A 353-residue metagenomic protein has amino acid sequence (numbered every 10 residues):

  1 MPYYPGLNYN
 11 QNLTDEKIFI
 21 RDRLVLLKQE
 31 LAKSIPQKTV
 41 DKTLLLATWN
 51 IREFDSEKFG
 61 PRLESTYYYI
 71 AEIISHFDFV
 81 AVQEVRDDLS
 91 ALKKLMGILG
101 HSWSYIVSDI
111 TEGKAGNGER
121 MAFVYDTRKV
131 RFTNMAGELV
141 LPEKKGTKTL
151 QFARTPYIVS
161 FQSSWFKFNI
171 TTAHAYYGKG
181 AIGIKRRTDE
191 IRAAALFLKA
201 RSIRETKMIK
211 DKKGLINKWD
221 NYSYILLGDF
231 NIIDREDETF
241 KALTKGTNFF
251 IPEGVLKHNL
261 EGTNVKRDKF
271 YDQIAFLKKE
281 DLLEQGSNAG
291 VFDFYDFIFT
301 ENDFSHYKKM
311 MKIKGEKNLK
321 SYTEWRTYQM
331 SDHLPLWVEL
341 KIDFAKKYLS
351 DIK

Functional and structural regions predicted by a protein language model:
M1-K353: Divalent cation-coordinating acidic motifs and surrounding scaffolds that mediate Ca2+/Mg2+/Mn2+/Zn2+-dependent binding
